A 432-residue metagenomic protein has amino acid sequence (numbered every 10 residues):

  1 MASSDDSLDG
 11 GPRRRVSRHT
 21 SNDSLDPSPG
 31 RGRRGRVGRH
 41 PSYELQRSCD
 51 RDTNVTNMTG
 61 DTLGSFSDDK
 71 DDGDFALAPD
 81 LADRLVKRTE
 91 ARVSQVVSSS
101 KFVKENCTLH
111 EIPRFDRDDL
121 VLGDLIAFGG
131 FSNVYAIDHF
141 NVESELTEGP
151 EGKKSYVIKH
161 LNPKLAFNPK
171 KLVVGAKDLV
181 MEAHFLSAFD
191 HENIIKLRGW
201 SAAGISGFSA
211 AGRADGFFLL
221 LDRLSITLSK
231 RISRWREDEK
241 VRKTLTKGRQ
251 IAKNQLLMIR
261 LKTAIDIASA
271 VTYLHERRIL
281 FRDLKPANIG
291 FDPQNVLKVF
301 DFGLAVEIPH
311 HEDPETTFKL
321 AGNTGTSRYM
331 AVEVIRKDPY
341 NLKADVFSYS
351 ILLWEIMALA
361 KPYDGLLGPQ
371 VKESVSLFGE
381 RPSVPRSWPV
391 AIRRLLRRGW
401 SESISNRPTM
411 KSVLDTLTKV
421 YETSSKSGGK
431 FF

Functional and structural regions predicted by a protein language model:
G123-G130, V134: Protein kinase glycine-rich loop
K196-D215: Short beta-strand micro-motifs within the conserved protein kinase catalytic domain, predominantly in the N-lobe
G212-T227: Conserved short submotifs of the Hanks-type protein kinase catalytic core that shape the nucleotide-binding pocket
T263-A264: Activation segment signature within eukaryotic-like protein kinase domains
H275-F291: Catalytic-loop of the protein kinase fold
D345: Conserved catalytic-loop aspartate of Hanks-type protein kinases
